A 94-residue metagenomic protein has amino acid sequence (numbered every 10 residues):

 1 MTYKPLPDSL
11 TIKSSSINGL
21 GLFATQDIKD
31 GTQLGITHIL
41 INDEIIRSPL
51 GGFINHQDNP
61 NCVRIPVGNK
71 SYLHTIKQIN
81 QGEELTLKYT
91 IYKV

Functional and structural regions predicted by a protein language model:
M1-V94: Conserved catalytic SET/PR domain of SAM-dependent protein methyltransferases, capturing the structural core that binds
